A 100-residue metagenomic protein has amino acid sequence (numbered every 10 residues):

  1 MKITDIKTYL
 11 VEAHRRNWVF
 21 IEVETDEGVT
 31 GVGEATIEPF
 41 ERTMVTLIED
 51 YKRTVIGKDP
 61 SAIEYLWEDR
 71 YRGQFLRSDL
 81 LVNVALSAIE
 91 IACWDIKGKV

Functional and structural regions predicted by a protein language model:
M1-V32, T36: Structured beta-strand/loop patches that form or line metal/cofactor-binding pockets in enzymes
D26-V100: Metal- or metallocofactor-binding catalytic centers and their adjacent structured scaffolds across diverse enzyme
